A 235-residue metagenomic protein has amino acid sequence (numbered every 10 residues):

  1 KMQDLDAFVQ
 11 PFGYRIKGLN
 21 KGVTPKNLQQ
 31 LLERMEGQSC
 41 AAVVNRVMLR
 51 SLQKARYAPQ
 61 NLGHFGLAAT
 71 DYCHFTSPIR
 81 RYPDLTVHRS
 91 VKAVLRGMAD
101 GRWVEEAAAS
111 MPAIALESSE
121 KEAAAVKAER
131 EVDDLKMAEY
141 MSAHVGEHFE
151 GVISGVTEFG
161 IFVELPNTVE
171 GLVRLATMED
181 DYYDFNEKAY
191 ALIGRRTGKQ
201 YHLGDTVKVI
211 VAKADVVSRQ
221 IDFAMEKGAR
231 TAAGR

Functional and structural regions predicted by a protein language model:
K1-R235: Structured C-terminal cores of nucleic-acid metabolism proteins
